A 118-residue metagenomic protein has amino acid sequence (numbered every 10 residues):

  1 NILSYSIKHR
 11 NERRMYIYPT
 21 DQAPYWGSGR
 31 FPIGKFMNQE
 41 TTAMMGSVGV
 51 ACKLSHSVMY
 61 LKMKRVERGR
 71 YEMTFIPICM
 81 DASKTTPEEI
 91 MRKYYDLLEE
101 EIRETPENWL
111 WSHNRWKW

Functional and structural regions predicted by a protein language model:
I2-W118: Non-catalytic C-terminal accessory region of glycerolipid acyltransferases and related lyso-lipid remodeling enzymes
